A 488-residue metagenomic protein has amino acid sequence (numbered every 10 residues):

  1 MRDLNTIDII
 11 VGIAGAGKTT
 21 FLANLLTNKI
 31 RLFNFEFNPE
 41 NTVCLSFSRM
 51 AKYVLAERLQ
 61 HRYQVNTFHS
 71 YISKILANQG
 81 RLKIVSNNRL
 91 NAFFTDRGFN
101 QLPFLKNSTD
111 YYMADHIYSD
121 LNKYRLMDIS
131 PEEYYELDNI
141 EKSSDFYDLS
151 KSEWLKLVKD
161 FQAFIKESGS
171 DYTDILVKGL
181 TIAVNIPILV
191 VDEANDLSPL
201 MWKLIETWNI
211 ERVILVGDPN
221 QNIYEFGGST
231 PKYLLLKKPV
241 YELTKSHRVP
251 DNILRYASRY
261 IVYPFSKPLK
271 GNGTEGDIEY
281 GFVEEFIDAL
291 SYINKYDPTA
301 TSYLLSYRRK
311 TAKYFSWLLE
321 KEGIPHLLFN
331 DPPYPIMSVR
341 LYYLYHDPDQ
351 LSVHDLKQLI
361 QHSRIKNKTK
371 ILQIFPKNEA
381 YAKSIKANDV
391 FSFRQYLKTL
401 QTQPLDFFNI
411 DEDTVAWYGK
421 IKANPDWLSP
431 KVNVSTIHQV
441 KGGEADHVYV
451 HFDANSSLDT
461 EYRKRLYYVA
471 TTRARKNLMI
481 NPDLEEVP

Functional and structural regions predicted by a protein language model:
M1-K83, S258, V440, V469-T472: P-loop NTPase Walker
R2-G12, T20-F21, L105-V190, P199-K203 (+1 more regions): Accessory N-terminal region flanking or inserted into the helicase ATPase core in nucleic-acid motor proteins
I9, A77-S86, R255-Y260, S338-D347: Short, surface-exposed amphipathic charged segments that create phosphate/polyanion-binding patches used for binding
V11-A16, A23-N24, F47-M50, H69 (+12 more regions): Conserved helicase motor core of SF1/SF2 NTP-dependent helicases
A16, R49, S70, K74-A77 (+4 more regions): Core RecA-like ATPase module of SF1/SF2 helicases and allied nucleic-acid translocases
R49-L121, E322-G323, L327-P333: Conserved P-loop NTPase-based nucleic-acid remodeling module centered on helicase motor cores
L90-T109, N272-V283, S352-K383: Extended, charge-rich low-complexity interaction segments
Y111-E132, T299-E322: Amphipathic alpha-helical "lid/sensor" segments that cap RecA-like P-loop NTPase cores
